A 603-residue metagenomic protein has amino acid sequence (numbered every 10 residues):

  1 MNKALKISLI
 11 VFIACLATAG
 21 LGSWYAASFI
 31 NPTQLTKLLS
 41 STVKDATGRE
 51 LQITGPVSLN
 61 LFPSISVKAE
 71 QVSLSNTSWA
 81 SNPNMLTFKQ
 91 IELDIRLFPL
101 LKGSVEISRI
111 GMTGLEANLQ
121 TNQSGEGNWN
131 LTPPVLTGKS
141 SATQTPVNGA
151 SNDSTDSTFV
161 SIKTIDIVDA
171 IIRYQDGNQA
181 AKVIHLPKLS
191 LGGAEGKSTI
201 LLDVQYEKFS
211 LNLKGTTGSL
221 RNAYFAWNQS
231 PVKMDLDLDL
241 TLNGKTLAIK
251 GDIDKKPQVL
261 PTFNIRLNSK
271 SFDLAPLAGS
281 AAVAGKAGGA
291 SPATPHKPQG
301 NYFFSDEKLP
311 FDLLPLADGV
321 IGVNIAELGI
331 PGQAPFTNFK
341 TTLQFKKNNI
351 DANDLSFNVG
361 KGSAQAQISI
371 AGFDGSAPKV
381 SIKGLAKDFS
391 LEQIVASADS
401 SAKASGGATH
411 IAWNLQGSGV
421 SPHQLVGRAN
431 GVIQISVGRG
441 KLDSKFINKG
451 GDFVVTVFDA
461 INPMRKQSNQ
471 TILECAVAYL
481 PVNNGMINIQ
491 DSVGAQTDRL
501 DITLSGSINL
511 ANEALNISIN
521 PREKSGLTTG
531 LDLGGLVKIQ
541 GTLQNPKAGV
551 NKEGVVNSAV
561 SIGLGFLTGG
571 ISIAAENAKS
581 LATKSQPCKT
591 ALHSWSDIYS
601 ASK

Functional and structural regions predicted by a protein language model:
N2-F12, W24, N228-T241, K245-L247 (+6 more regions): Extended terminal
K6-L9, C15-T77: N-terminal amphipathic/hydrophobic interface segments
A19, L136-K233, G300-F345, L473 (+1 more regions): Elongated, acidic membrane-bridging lipid-handling scaffolds and related periplasm/extracellular "bridge/tunnel" systems
R49, E70-L189, Q258-L316, G440-S468 (+1 more regions): Secondary-structure transition motifs
R49-Q52, S78-I95, I107, N178-G193 (+11 more regions): Amphipathic hydrophobic-ligand
E70-S75, L115, V168-R173, N324-L328 (+4 more regions): Generic short beta-strand segments
L100-S104, S376, P422-G427: Short loop/turn motifs that connect adjacent beta-strands in outer-membrane beta-barrel proteins
